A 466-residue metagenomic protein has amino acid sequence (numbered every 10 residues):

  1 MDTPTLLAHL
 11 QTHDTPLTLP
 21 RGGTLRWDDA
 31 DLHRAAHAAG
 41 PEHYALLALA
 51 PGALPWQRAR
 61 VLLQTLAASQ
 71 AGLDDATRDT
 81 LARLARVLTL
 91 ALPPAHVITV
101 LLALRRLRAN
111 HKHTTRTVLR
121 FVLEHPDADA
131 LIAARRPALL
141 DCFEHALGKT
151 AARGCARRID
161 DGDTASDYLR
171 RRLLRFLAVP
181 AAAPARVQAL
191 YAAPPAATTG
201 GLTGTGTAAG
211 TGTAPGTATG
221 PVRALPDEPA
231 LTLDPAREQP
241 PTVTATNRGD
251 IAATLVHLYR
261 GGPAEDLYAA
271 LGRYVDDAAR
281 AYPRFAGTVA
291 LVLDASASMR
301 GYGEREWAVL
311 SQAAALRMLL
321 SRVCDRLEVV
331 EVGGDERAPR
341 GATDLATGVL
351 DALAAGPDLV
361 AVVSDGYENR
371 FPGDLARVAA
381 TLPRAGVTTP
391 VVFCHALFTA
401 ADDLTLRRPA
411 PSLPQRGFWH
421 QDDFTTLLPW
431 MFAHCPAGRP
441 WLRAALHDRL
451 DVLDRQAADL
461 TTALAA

Functional and structural regions predicted by a protein language model:
M1-G206, G210-A290, A295-Y302, V330-A466: Long lumenal/extracellular ectodomains of secretory and single-pass membrane proteins
A286-G287, M299-L327, E331: …and closely analogous acidic/polar surface helices at protein-protein or active-site interfaces in A-domain-like
